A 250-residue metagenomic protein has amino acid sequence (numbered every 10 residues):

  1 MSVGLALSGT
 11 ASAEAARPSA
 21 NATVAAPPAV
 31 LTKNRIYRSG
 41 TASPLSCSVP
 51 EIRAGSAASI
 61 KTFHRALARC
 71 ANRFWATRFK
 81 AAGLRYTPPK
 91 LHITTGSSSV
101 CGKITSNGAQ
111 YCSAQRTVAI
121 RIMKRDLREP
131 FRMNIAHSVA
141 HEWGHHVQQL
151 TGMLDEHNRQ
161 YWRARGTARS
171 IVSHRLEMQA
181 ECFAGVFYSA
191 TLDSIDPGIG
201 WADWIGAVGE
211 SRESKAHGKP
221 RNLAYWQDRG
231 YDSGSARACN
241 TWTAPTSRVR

Functional and structural regions predicted by a protein language model:
M1-A16: Secretory targeting and sorting signals
L31-K33, Y37, E210-R250: Pan-zinc metallopeptidase signature
T41-K61: Acidic/histidine-rich, surface-exposed loop or edge segments in extracytoplasmic proteins
T62-Q115: Auxiliary, metal-adjacent structural segments of Zn-dependent hydrolase domains
W75, H137-L150, A180-E181: Active-site recognition of the HExxH zinc-binding catalytic motif
V100-M133, Q149: Active-site scaffold of zinc-dependent metalloenzymes
W143-R159, L192: Catalytic Zn2+-binding segment of zinc metalloproteases
R165-I195: Post-HExxH zinc-binding segment in Zn-dependent metallohydrolases
